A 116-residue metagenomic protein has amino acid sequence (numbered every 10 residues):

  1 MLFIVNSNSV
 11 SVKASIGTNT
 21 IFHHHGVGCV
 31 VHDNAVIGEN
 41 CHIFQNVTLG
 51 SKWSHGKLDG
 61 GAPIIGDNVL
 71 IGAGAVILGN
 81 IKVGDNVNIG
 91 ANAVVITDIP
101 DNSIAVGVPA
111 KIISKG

Functional and structural regions predicted by a protein language model:
M1-S7, A110: Terminal amphipathic alpha-helical/low-complexity segments used for targeting or macromolecular assembly
I4, H24-H25: Short basic alpha-helical hairpin corresponding to helix-turn-helix/winged-helix-like nucleic-acid-binding
V12, G17-T18, H23-H24, H32-D33 (+11 more regions): Left-handed beta-helix
W53-H55, I81, G116: Conserved catalytic-core motifs of eukaryotic protein kinase domains, centered on the activation segment
V106-G116: Short, basic/aromatic-enriched C-terminal tail that caps enzymatic domains
